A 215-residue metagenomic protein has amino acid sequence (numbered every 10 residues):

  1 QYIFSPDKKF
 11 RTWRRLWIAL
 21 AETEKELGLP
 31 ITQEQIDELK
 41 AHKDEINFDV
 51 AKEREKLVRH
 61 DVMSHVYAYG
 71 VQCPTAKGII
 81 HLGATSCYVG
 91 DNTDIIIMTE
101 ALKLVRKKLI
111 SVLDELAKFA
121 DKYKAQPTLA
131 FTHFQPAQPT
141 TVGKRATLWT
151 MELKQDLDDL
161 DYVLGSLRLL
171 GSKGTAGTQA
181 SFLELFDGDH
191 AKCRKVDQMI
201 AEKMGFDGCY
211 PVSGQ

Functional and structural regions predicted by a protein language model:
Q1-A180, F186-K203: A helix-coil-helix interface module used to build multimeric assemblies and to scaffold catalytic/cofactor sites
F206-Q215: Amphipathic, heptad-repeat alpha-helical segments used for oligomerization and assembly
